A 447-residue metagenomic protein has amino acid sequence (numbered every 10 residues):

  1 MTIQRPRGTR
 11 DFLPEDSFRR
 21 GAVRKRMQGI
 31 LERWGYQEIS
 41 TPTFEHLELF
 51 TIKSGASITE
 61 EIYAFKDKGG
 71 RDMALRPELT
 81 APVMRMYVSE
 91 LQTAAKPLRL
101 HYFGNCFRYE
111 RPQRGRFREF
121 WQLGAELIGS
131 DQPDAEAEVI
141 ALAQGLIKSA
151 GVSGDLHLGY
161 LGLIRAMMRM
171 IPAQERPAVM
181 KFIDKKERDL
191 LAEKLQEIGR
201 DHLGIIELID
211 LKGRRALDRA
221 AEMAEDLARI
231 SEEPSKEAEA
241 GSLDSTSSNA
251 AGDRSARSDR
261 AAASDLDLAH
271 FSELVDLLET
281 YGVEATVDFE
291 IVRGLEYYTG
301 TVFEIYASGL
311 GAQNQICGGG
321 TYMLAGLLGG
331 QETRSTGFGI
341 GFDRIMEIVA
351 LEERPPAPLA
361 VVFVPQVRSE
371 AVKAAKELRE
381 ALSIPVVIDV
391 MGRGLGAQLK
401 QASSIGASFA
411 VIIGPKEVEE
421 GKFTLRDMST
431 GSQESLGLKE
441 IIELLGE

Functional and structural regions predicted by a protein language model:
M1-A81, A137-A141, H157: TRNA-binding/sensing appendages of the translation machinery
P14, F18, G70, A74 (+4 more regions): Generic amphipathic alpha-helical segments used as scaffolds and interaction surfaces in large, multi-domain proteins
D16-W34, E45-E48, T80-T93, R99-S153 (+3 more regions): Positively charged, Gly/Ser-enriched RNA/tRNA-binding surfaces
G55, I171-A173: Short secondary-structure boundary/capping segments
E61-G69, A173-E193, A307: Acidic, His- and aromatic-enriched active-site or binding-groove loops in soluble protein domains that engage sugars
L156, Y160-A166: Glycine-rich, mobile lid/loop segments that gate access to catalytic sites or pores
A166-R169, V349: A short acidic (Asp/Glu
E233-A240, D244, S248-R260, S264: A cross-taxon signal for low-complexity, glycine/charged-rich
